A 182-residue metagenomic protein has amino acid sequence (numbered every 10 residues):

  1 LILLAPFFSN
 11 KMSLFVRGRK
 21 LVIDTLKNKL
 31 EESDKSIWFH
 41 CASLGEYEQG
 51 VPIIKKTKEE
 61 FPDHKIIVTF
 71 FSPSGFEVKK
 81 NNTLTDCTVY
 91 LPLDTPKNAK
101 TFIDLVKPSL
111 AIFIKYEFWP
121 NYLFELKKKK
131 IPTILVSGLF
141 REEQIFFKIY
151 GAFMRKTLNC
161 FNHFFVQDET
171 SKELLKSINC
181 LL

Functional and structural regions predicted by a protein language model:
L1-A5: Membrane-proximal basic amphipathic "stem/tether" segments
P6-L181: Active-site and donor-binding regions of nucleotide-sugar-utilizing enzymes
